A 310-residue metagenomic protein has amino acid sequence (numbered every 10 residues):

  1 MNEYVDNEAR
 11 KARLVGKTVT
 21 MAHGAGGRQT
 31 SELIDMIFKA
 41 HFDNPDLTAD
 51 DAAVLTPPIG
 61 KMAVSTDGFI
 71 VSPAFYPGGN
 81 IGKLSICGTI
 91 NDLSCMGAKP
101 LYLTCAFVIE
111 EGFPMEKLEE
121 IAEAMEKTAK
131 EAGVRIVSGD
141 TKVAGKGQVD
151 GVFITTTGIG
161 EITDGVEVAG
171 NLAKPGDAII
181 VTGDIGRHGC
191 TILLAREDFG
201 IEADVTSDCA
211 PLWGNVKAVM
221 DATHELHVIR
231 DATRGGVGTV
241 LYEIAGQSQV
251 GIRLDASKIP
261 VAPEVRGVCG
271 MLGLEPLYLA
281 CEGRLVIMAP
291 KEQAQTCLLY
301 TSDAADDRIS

Functional and structural regions predicted by a protein language model:
N2-I34: N-terminal amphipathic/basic leader segments beginning at the initiator methionine
T20, R28-V181: Glycine-rich phosphate/pyrophosphate-binding loop regions near the starts of catalytic domains
G26, L33, E110-G112, V205-C281: Active-site-proximal betaalpha loop/short-helix elements that scaffold phosphoryl/nucleotidyl transfer chemistry
A49-D50, L279-R284: Short Gly/Ser/Thr- and Asp/Glu-enriched loop/turn motifs at secondary-structure junctions
T89, M125, L241, V265 (+2 more regions): Aromatic/hydrophobic pocket-lining residues that form π-stacking "cages" and hydrophobic walls in ligand
T163-S207: Phosphate/diphosphate-binding glycine-rich loops and adjacent basic-rich segments that engage nucleotide
A289-A294: Helix N-cap motif at beta-to-alpha junctions
Y300-S310: Single conserved hydrophobic/aromatic residue that forms the stacking wall/gate of nucleotide- or nucleobase-binding
